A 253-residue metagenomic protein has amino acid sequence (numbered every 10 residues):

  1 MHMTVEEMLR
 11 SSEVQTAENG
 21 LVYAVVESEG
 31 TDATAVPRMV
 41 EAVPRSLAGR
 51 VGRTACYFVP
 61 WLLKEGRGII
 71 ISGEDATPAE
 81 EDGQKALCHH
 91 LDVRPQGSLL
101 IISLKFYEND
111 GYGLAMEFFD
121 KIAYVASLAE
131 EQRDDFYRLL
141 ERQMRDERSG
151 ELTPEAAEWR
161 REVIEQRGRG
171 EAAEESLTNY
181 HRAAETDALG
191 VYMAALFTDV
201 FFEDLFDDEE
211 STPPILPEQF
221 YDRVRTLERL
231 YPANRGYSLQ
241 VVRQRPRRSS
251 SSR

Functional and structural regions predicted by a protein language model:
M1-T16, A172-R253: Pan-zinc metallopeptidase signature
A17-G111: Auxiliary, metal-adjacent structural segments of Zn-dependent hydrolase domains
G52-W61, Q132-R133, T153-W159, V241: Short glycine-rich, low-complexity/disordered patches
L100, E108-D120, V125, N179 (+1 more regions): Active-site alpha-helix of zinc metalloproteases
Y112-G113, Y124-I164, F202-E210: Post-HEXXH active-site segment of zinc metalloproteases
Q166-A172: Acidic/His metal-coordination segments adjacent to aromatic residues that form catalytic metal sites in metalloenzymes
